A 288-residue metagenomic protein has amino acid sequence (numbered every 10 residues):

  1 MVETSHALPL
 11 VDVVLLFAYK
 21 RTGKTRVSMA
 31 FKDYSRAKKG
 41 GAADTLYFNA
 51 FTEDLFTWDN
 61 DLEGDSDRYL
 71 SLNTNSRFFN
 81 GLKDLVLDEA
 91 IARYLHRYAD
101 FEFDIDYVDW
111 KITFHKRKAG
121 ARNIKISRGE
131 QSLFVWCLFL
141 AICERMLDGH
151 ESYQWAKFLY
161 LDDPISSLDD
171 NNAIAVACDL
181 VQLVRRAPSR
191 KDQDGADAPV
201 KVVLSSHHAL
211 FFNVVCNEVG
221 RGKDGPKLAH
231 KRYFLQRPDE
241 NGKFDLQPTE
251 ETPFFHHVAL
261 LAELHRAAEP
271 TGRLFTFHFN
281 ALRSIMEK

Functional and structural regions predicted by a protein language model:
M1-V11, R36-A50, I105: N-terminal nucleotide-handling cores and adjacent loading/scaffold lobes of large enzymes and macromolecular assemblies
M1-V13, Y19-V27, K32-D33, I124-K243: Switch/communication elements of ASCE P-loop NTPase nucleotide-binding domains
S28-L82: ABC ATPase nucleotide-binding domain signature region
D61, D65-R128, A141, R145-F158: Extended helical coiled-coil dimerization/tether regions that scaffold and oligomerize large DNA-maintenance assemblies
L138-A141, A262-E263, S284-K288: Short, hydrophobic/amphipathic alpha-helical patches that form generic packing surfaces within helical domains
S167, N171, A196-P199, P248-E251 (+1 more regions): Short, solvent-exposed segments of well-ordered alpha helices
P238-A268: Conserved small helical "lid"/interfacial subdomain of P-loop NTPases
G272-K288: Conserved helicase/translocase motor-coupling segment
